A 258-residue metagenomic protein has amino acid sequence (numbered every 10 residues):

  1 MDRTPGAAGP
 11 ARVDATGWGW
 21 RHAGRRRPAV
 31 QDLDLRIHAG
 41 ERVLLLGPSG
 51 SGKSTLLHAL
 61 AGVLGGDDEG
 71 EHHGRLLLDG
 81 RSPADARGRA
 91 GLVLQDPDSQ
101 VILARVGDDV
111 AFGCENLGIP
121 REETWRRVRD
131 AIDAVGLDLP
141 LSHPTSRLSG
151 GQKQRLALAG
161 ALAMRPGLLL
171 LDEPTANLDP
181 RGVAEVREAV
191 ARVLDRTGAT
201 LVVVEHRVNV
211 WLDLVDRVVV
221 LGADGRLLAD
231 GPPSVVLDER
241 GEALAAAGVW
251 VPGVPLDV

Functional and structural regions predicted by a protein language model:
A61: Helix-to-loop junction immediately C-terminal to a conserved catalytic motif
E122-P140: Conserved ABC ATPase "signature" region
P144-L148, Q152: Conserved ABC ATPase signature
A161-L162: ABC ATPase C-loop
R165: Conserved catalytic motifs of ABC-family nucleotide-binding domains
L169-D172: Catalytic Walker B motif of ABC-type/P-loop ATPase nucleotide-binding domains
E205-H206: H-loop/switch region of ABC-family ATPase nucleotide-binding domains
D224-V249: Conserved beta-strand-loop-alpha-helix hinge in the C-terminal portion of ABC ATPase nucleotide-binding domains
